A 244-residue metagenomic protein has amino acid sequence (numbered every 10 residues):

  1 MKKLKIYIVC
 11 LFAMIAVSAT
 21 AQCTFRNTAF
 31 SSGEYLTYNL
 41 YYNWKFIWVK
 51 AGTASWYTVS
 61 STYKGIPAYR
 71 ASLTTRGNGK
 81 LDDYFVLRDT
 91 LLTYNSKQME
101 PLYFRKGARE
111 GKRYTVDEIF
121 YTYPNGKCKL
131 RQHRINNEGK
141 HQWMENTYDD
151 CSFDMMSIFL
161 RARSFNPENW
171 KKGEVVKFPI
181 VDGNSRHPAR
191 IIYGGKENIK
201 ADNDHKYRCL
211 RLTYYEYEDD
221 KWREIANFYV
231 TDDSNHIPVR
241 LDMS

Functional and structural regions predicted by a protein language model:
M1, M14, M99, M144 (+2 more regions): Detector for methionine-enriched segments
M1-I8: Bacterial N-terminal signal peptides that target proteins for export
K5, A19-T24: N-terminal secretory targeting signals
F12-T20: Hydrophobic h-region of N-terminal signal peptides that target proteins for export in Gram-negative bacteria
Q22-P124, F165-S244: Acidic, serine/threonine-rich low-complexity disordered tracts
Y123-V181: Active-site/ligand-binding surface loops and adjacent short beta/alpha elements that line catalytic pockets across
